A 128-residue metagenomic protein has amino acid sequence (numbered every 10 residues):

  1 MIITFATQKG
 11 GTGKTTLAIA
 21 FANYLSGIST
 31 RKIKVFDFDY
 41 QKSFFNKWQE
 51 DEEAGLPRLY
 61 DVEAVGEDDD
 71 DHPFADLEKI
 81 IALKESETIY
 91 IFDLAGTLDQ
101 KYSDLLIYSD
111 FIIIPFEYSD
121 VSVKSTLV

Functional and structural regions predicted by a protein language model:
M1-I3: Pre-Walker A (Motif I) flank of P-loop NTPase domains
A6-Q8, T12, G27-Y90, G96: P-loop/Walker-type NTP enzyme "switch/lid" segment
T16-L17, F21: Hydrophobic positions on the alpha1 helix immediately C-terminal to the Walker A/P-loop
A22, S26-G27, L106: Gly/Ala-rich phosphate-binding loop of Rossmann-like dinucleotide-binding domains, activating on the conserved
N23-Y24, A54-G55, F111: Short, low-complexity, polar/charged sequence segments that are solvent-exposed and flexible
K34, A95-V128: Conserved catalytic-core segment of NTP-binding enzymes
